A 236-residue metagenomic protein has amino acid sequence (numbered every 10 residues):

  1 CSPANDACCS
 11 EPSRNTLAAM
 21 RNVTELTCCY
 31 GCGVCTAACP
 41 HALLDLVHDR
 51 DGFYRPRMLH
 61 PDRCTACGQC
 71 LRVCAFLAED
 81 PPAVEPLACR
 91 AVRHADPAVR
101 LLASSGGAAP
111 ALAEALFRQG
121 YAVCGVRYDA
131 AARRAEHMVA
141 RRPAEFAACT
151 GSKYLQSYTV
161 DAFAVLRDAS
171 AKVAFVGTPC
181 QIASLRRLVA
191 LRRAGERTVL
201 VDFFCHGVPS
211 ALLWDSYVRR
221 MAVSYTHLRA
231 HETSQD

Functional and structural regions predicted by a protein language model:
C1, C8-C9: Cysteine-centered motifs
R21, V34-R57, G68-P86: Iron-sulfur cluster-binding cysteine motifs and their immediate structural context in ferredoxin-like electron-transfer
Q69-E114: Electropositive, gly/pro-rich neighborhoods at or near active sites that engage anionic ligands
S104-G107, A130, F175-L185, G207: Gly/Ser/Thr-rich loops at beta-strand to alpha-helix junctions that form or flank small-molecule/cofactor-binding
C124-R127: Low-complexity, highly charged intrinsically disordered N-terminal segments that act as targeting/localization
E136-V160: Glycine-rich phosphate-binding "P-loop"
V199-Y217: Short, flexible loop segments at boundaries between secondary-structure elements
T226-T233: Conserved small/polar residues in nucleotide/adenosyl-binding loops
